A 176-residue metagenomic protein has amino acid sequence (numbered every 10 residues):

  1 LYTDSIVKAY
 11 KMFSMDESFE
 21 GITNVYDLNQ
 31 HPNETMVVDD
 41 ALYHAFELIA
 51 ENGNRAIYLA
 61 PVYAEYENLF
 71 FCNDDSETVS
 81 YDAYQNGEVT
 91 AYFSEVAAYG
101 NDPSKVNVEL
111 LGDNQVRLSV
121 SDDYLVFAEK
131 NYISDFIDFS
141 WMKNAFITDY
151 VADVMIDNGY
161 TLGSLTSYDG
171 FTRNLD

Functional and structural regions predicted by a protein language model:
L1-F146, Y150-S164: A contiguous, well-ordered beta/alpha segment that forms the leading edge of an enzyme domain
T166-Y168: Short, glycine-/polar-rich solvent-exposed loops and beta-turns at beta-strand/coil boundaries
G170-D176: Hydrophobic/aromatic-rich core segments of domains that either
